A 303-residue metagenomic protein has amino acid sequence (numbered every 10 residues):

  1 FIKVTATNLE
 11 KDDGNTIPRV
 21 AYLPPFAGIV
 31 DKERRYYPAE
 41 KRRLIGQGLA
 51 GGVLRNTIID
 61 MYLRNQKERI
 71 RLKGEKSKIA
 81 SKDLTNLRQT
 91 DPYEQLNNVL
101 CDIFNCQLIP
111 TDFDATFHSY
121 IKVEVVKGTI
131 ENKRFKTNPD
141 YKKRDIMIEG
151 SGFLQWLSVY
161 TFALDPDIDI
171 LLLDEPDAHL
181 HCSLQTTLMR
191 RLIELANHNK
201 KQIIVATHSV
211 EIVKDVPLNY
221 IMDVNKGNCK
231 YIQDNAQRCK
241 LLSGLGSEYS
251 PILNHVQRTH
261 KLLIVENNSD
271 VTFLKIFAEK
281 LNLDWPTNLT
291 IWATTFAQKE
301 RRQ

Functional and structural regions predicted by a protein language model:
F1-P25, N97-C101: Nucleotide-state sensing region of NTPase/ATPase domains
P18, I168, H260: Conserved catalytic motifs of the protein kinase core domain
V20-Y22, I221-D223, I291: Conserved beta-strand scaffold positions in the cores of enzyme catalytic domains, especially in NTP/NDP-utilizing
Y22, I170-L172, I264: Structural motif
A27-L154, T161-I170: Extended helical coiled-coil dimerization/tether regions that scaffold and oligomerize large DNA-maintenance assemblies
S77-L84, L173-P176, T259-H260, L289: Glycine- and acidic
Q95, F117-V256, V271-K275, E279: Switch/communication elements of ASCE P-loop NTPase nucleotide-binding domains
T259-Q303: Conserved helicase/translocase motor-coupling segment
